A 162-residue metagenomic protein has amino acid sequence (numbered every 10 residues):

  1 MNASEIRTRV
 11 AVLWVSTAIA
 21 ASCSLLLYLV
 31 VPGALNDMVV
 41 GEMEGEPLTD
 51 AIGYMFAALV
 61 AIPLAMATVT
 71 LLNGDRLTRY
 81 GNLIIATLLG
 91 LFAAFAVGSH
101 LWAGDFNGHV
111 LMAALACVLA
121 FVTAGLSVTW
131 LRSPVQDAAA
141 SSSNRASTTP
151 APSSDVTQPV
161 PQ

Functional and structural regions predicted by a protein language model:
M1-A21: Cytosolic juxtamembrane helix and N-cap/initiation of the first transmembrane helix
R7-W14, M43-A57, R79-A86, F106-A116: Juxtamembrane helix-loop boundaries in multi-pass membrane proteins
T17-G53, A57-A61: Hydrophobic transmembrane helix segments
A61-Y80, T87: Juxtamembrane helix-break-helix junctions at the cytosolic face of small multi-pass alpha-helical membrane proteins
R79-G98, L119: Hydrophobic alpha-helical membrane segments
A93-M112: Membrane-helix boundary connector in multi-pass membrane proteins
V118-A140: Membrane-water interface at the C-terminal end of transmembrane alpha helices
V135-Q162: Short, highly charged, low-complexity non-transmembrane loops/tails of multi-pass membrane proteins
